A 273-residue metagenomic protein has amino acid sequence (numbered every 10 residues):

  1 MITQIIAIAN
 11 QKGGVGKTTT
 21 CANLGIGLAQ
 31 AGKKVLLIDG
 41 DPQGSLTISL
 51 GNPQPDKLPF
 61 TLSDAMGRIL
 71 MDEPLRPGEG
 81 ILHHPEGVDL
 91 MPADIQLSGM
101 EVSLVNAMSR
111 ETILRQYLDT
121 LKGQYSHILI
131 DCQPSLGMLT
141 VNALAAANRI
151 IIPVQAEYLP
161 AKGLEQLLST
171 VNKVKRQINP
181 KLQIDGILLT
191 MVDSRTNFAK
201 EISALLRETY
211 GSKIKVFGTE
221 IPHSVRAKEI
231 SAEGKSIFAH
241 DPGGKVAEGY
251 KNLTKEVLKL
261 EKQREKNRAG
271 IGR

Functional and structural regions predicted by a protein language model:
M1-R273: P-loop NTP-binding core
